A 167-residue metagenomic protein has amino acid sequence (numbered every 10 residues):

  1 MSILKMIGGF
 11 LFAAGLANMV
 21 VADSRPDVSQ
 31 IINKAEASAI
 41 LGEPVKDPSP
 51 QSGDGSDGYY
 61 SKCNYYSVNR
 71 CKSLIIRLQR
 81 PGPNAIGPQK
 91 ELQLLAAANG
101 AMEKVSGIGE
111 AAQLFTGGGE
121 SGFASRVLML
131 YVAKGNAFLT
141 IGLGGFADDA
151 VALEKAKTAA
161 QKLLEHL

Functional and structural regions predicted by a protein language model:
M1-M6: Positively charged n-region of N-terminal signal peptides that target proteins for export
I7-A17: Bacterial N-terminal signal peptides
N18-A22: Sec/Tat signal peptide C-region and signal peptidase I cleavage site
D23, Q30, S38, G100-L167: A short, solvent-exposed beta-edge/loop patch
V28-P44: Amphipathic alpha-helical segments
A39-S125: Short, solvent-exposed recognition patches
